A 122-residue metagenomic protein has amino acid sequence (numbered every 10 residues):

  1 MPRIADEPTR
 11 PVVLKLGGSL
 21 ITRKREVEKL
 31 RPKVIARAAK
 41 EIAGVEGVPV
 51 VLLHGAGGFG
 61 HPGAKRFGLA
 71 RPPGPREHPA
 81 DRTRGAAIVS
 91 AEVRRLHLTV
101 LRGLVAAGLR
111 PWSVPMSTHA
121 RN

Functional and structural regions predicted by a protein language model:
M1-V51: N-terminal glycine-/serine-/threonine-rich phosphate-binding loop
V13-K15, P49-P62, R110-P115: Short beta-strand segments at enzyme active-site cores
L20-T22, G57-P62, H119-R121: Short, active-site-adjacent cap segments at secondary-structure transitions
V27, G57-P73: Glycine-rich loop at the start of a catalytic domain that most often binds anionic cofactors/ligands
A39-V45, G55-G57, R76, R82-A86: A contiguous, well-ordered beta/alpha segment that forms the leading edge of an enzyme domain
G68-N122: Ligand-binding beta-strand-loop-alpha-helix segment within the catalytic cores of soluble metabolic enzymes
